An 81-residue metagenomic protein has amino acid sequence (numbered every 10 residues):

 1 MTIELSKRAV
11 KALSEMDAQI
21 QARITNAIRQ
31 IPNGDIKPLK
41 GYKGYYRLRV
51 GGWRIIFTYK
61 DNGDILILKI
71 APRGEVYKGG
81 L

Functional and structural regions predicted by a protein language model:
M1-I20: Arg/Lys-rich, positively charged N-terminal/basic patches that mediate binding to nucleic acids
T2, V50-W53, T58-L81: Enriched for short, Lys/Arg-rich terminal
A12, R47, I56: Short aromatic/hydrophobic contact patches that present stacked aromatics for nucleic-acid/ligand binding
L13, D17, I28, P32 (+1 more regions): Short amphipathic alpha-helical/adjacent loop interface patches that line ligand and macromolecule-binding sites
A22-L48: A short, surface-exposed loop/turn module that caps and links secondary-structure elements
